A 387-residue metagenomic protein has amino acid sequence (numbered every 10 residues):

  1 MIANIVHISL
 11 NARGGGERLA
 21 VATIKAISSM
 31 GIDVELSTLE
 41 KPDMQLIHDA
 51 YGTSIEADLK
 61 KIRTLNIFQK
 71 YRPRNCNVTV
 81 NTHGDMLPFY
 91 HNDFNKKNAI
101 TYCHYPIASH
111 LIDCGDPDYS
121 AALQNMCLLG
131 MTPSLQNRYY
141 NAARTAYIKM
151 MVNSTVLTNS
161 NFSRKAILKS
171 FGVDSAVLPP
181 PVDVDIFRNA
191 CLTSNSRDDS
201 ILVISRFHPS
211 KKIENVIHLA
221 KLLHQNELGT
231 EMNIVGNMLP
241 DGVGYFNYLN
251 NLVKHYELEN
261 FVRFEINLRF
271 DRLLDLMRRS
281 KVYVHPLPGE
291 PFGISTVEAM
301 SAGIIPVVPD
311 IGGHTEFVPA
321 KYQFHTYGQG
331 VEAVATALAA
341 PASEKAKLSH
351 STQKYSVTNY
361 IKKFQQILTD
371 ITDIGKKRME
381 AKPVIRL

Functional and structural regions predicted by a protein language model:
R18-A22, D199, H208-L222, G244-Y245: A conserved mid-protein helix/loop that constitutes part of the nucleotide-sugar donor-binding site
R63-N66, A342-L387: A charged, aromatic-enriched C-terminal amphipathic alpha-helix characteristic of glycosyltransferases across folds
Y119-V156, S163-K165: Membrane-proximal helix-turn-helix segments that form the acceptor-binding/catalytic region of lipid-linked
F246-L268: Nucleotide-activated donor-binding/catalytic signature segment of Leloir-type glycosyltransferases, i.e., the conserved
N267, D275-S280, F364: Short alpha-helical donor nucleotide-sugar binding micro-motif in glycosyltransferases
P288: Aromatic "clamp/platform" in nucleotide-sugar-dependent glycosyltransferases that forms part of the donor/acceptor
T296, I305-V308: Short hydrophobic beta-strand element within catalytic cores of glycosyltransferases and related nucleotide-activated
T315-T336: Change "using UDP/GDP/dTDP sugars" to "using nucleotide sugars
